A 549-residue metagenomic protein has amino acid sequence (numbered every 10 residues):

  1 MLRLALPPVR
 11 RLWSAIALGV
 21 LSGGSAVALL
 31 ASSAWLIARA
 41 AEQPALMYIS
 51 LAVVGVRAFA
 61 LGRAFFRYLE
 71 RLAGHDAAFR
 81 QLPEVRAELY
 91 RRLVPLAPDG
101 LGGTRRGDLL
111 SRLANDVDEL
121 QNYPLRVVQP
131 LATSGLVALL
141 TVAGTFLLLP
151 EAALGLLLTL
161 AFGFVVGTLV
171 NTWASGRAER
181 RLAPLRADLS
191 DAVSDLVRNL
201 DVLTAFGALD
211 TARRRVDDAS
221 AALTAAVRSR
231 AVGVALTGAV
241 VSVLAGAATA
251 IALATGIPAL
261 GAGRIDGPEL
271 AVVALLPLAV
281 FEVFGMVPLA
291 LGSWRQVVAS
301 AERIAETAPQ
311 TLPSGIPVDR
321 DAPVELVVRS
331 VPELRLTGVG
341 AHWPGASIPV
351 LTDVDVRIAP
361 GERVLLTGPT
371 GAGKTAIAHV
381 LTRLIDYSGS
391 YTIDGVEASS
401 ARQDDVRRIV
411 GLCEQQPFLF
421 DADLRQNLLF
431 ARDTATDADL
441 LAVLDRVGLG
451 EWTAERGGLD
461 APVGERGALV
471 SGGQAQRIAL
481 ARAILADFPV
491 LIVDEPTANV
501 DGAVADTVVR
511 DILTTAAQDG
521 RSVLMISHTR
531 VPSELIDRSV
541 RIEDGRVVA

Functional and structural regions predicted by a protein language model:
L2-R10, P98, N115-P124, V128 (+9 more regions): An intracellular "coupling" helix at the cytosolic face of ABC transporter transmembrane type-1 domains
R3-F65, F146, E151, R264-G267 (+1 more regions): Transmembrane helix-loop-helix hairpins at lipid-water interfaces of multipass membrane proteins, especially the type-1
P7, A15-L21, A52, Q129-R181 (+2 more regions): Transmembrane helices of ABC transporter permease
A52-R67, F162, T237-A248, G267-G292: Hydrophobic alpha-helical segments in the permease module
R71, A208, V280-P309, I316: Cytosolic ends of transmembrane helices, especially the final helix of ABC transmembrane type-1 domains
A376, Q416, N427, V443 (+1 more regions): ABC-family ATPase nucleotide-binding domain "signature/switch" substructure
L381-R383: Helix-to-loop junction immediately C-terminal to a conserved catalytic motif
S390, R425-G464, V509-R510: ABC ATPase nucleotide-binding domain helical subdomain, centered on the C-loop/LSGGQ "ABC signature"
